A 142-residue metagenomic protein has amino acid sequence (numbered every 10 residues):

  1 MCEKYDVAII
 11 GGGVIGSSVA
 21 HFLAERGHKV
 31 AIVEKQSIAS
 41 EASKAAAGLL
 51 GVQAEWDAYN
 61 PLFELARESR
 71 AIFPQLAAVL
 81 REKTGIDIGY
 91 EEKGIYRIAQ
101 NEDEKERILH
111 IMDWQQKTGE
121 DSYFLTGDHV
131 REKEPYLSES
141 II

Functional and structural regions predicted by a protein language model:
M1-C2, Y90: Short, flexible hinge/linker loops that cap or flank conserved catalytic cores
C2-A8, E41-A46, G51: Accessory recognition modules or surfaces
Y5-I32: N-terminal Rossmann-like FAD-binding beta1-loop-alpha1 element of flavoenzymes
S18, E41, E106: Residues that form or flank phosphate/diphosphate-binding pockets in enzymes that use nucleotide phosphates
A24-A46: Glycine-rich FAD pyrophosphate-binding loop
L49-K133: Dinucleotide-binding Rossmann-like beta1-alpha1 core, especially the glycine-rich loop that anchors the ADP
S138-I142: Short, intrinsically disordered, charge-balanced linker/junction segments flanking boundaries in proteins
